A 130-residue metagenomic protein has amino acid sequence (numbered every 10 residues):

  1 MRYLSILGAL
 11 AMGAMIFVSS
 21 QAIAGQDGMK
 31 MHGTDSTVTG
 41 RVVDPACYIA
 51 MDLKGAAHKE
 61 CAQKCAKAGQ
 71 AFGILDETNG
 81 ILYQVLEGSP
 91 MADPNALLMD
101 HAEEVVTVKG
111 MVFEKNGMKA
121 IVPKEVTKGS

Functional and structural regions predicted by a protein language model:
M1-S5: Positively charged n-region of N-terminal signal peptides that target proteins for export
L7-S19: Bacterial N-terminal signal peptides
S20-H32: Cleaved targeting-peptide boundary
T34-A68, G110: Structural detector for short beta-strands of small beta-barrel domains
V38-G40, A102-N116: Flexible glycine-rich surface loops and low-complexity tracts that mediate binding to linear polymers
A57-V85: OB-fold (S1/OB) nucleic-acid-binding surfaces
M91-T107: Short nucleic-acid-contacting surface segments enriched for D/E, G, S/T with interspersed K/R
E114-S130: OB-fold/S1-family single-stranded nucleic acid-binding modules
